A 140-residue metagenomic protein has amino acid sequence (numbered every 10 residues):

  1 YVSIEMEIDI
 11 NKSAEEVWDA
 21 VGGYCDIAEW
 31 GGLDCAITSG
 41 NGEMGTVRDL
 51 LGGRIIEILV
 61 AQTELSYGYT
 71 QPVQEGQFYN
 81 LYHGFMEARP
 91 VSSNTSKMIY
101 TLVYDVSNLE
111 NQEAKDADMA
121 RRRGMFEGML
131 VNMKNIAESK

Functional and structural regions predicted by a protein language model:
Y1-G40: Hydrophobic ligand-binding cavity/cleft-lining segments
I4-M6, I55, Y82-G84: Hydrophobic core residues within well-ordered beta-strands of beta-rich domains
M6-D9, D19, L51, N80 (+1 more regions): Extracytoplasmic/periplasmic, Sec-exported soluble proteins
E7-N11, D49, I58, E87: Generic structural detector for well-ordered beta-strands
A14, W18-Y24, I56, F85 (+2 more regions): Extracytoplasmic/secreted envelope proteins and their assembly/folding machinery, especially bacterial periplasmic
D26-L81, K97, G128, N135-K140: Glycine-rich portal/gate segments that line the openings of hydrophobic small-molecule binding cavities
Q74-G128, M133-N135: Beta-strand/loop substructures that line and gate deep hydrophobic ligand-binding cavities in soluble
